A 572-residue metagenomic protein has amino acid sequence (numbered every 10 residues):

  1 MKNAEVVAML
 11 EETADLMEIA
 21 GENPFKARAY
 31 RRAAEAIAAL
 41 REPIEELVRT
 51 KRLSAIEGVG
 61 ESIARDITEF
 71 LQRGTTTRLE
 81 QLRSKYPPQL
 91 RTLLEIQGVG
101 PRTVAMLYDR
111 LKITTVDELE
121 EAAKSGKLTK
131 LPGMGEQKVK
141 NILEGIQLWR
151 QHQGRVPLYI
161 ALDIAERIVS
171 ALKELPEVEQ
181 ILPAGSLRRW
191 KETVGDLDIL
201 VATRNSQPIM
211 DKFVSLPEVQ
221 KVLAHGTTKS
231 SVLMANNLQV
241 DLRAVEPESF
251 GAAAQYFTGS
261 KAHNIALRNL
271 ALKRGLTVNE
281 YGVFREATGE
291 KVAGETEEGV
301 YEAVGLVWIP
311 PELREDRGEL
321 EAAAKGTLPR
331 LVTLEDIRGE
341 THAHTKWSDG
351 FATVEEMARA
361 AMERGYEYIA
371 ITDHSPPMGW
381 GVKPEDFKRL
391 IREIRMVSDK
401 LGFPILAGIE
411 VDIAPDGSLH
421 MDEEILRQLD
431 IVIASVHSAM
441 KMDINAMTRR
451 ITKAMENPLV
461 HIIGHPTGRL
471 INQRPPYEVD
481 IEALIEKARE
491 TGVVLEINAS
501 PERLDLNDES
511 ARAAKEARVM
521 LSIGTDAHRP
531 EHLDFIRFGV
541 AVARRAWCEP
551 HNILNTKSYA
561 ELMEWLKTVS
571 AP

Functional and structural regions predicted by a protein language model:
M1-E22: Charged, compositionally biased N-terminal leader segments and the immediate start of the first structured element
A14, P24-S230, N237-L238, L242 (+8 more regions): Accessory alpha-helical DNA-binding modules that contact the DNA backbone or grooves
A14-G21, R150-G154, V436, M440 (+2 more regions): Short amphipathic alpha-helical interaction patches enriched in hydrophobic/aromatic residues with interspersed Lys/Arg
L119, D373-H374: Short loop/turn segments at strand-loop or loop-helix junctions that form parts of catalytic or ligand-binding pockets
L158, K346-W347: Short acidic-aromatic active-site loops that bind/stabilize oxyanions
P183-S186, G339-A343, E410: Two-metal-ion RNase H-like nuclease active-site motif
W190-T345, F351-I369, P376-P404, P415-P572: Charged catalytic cores and adjacent phosphate/nucleic-acid-binding surfaces used for phosphate/nucleic-acid chemistry
A370-I371, I409-V411: Core AdoMet radical
